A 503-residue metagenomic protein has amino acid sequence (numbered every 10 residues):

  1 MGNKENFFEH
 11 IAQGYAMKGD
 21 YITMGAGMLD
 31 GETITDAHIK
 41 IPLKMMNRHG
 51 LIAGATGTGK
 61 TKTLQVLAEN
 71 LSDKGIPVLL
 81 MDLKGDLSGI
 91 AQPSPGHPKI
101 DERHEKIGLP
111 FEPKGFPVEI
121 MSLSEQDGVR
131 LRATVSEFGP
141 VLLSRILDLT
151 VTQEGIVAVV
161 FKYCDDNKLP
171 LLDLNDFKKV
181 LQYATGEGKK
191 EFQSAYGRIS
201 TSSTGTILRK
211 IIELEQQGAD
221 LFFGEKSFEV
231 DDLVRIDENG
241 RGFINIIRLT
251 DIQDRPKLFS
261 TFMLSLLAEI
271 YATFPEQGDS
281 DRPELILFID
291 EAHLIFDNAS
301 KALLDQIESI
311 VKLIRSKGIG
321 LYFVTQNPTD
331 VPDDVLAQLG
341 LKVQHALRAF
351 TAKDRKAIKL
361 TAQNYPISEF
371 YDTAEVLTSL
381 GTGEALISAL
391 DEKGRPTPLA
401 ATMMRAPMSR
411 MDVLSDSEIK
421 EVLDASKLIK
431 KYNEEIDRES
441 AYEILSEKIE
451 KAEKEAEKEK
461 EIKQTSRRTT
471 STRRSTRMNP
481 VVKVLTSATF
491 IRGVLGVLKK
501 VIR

Functional and structural regions predicted by a protein language model:
M1-A16, M28, R130-S136, V376-M478 (+1 more regions): Conserved P-loop NTPase motor module
G2-N3, V66-A68, A91-I107, S309-R395: Conserved ATP-driven motor cores of ASCE-family P-loop NTPases powering translocation/secretion/packaging/pilus
Q13-H38: N-terminal pre-Walker A segment at the start of P-loop NTPase domains
E32-L43, L233-R235: Pre-Walker A adenine-sensing motif
A37, M45-G50, R241-N245: Pre-Walker A (Motif I) flank of P-loop NTPase domains
I52, T56, A299, P328: The conserved Walker
K60: Conserved lysine of the Walker
A68-S72, I76-V78, G85-S309, V335 (+2 more regions): P-loop NTPase motor domains
